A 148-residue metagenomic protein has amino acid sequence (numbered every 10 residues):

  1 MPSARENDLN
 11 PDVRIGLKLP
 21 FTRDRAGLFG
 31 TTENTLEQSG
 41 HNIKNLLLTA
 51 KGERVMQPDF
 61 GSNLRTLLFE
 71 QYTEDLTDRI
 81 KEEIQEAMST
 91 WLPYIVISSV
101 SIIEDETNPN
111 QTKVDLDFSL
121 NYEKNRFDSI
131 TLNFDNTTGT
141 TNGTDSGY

Functional and structural regions predicted by a protein language model:
M1-E82, E86, S98, I103-Y148: Immediate N-terminus of the mature polypeptide
S89-I97: Short secondary-structure junctions
